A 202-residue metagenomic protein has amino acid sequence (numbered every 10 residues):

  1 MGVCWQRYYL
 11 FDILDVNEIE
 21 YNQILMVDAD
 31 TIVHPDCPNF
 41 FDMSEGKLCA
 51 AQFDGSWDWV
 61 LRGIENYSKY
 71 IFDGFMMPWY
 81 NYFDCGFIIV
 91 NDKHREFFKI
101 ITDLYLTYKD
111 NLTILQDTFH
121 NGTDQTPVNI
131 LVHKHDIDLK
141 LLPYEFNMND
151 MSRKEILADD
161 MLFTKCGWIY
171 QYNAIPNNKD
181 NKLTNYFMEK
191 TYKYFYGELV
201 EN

Functional and structural regions predicted by a protein language model:
M1-N202: Glycosyltransferase catalytic domains, chiefly GT-A lineage
